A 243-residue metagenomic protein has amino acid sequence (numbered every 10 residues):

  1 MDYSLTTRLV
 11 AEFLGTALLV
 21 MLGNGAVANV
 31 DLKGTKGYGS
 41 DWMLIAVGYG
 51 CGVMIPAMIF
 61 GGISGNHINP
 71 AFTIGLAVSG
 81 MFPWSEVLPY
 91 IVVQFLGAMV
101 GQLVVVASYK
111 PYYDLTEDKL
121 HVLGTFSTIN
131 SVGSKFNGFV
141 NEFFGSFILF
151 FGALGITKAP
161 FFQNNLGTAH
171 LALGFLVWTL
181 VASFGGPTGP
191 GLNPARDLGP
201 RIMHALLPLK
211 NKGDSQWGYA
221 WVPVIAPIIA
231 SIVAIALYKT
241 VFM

Functional and structural regions predicted by a protein language model:
M1-M243: Membrane-interface helix-loop junctions and terminal tails of multi-pass membrane proteins
